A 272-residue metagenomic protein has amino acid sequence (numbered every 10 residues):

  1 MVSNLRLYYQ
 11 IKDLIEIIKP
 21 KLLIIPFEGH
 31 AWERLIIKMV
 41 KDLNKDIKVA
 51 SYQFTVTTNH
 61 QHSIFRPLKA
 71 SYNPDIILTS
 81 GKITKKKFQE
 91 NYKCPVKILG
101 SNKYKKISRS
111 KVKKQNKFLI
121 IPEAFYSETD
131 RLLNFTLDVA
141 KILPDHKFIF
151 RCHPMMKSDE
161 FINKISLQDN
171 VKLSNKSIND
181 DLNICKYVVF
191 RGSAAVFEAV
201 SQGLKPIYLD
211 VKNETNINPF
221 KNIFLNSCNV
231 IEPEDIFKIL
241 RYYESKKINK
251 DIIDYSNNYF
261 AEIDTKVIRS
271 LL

Functional and structural regions predicted by a protein language model:
M1-N102, V196: Active-site and donor-binding regions of nucleotide-sugar-utilizing enzymes
K21-I24, I76, K117, K147 (+1 more regions): Structural motif
W32-E33, T58-Q61, T84-F88, K106-I107 (+3 more regions): Short, charged/polar "capping" segments at the starts of alpha-helices and the immediately preceding loops
Y92-I98, I162-L167, A194-Y259: Catalytic binding pocket for nucleotide-activated donors in carbohydrate/polymer assembly enzymes
C94-K164: Conserved catalytic-core segment of nucleotide-activated headgroup transferases in glycan assembly
G100, D169-K176: Active-site donor-binding acidic/aromatic loop of nucleotide-activated sugar and phosphosugar transferases involved
N183-R191: Acidic donor-binding loop of glycosyltransferase active sites
N258-L272: C-terminal alpha-helical cap of glycosyltransferases
